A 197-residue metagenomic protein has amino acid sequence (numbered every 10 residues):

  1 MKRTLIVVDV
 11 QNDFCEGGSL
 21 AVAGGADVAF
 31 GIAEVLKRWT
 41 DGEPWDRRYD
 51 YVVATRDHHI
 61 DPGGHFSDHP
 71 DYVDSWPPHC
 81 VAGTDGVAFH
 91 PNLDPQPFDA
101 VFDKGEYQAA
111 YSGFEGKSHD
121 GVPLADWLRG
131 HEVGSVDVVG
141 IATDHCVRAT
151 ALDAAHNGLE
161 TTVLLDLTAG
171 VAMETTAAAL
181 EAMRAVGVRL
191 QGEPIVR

Functional and structural regions predicted by a protein language model:
M1-G105, E160-V163, V171-R197: Active-site acidic carboxylates
S19, W76-P77, Y111-S112, D137-V138 (+1 more regions): Short, contiguous strand/loop micro-motifs
A29, G121-A125, R148: Short, well-ordered alpha-helical scaffold segments within catalytic/effector domains
V35-L36, H145-H156: Histidine-anchored nucleotide/phosphate-binding helix
D46, G83-T84, A88-I141: Internal catalytic-core helix/loop-beta-alpha segment that presents or stabilizes conserved functional determinants
D61-G64, A110-Y111, V147: Short catalytic/ligand-binding loop motif for oxyanion handling, primarily in non-cytosolic enzymes, centered on
Y107, A142-H145, T168-G170: Short Gly/Pro-enriched loop/turn and capping motifs at secondary-structure junctions
A125-V138, A151-A172: Long, low-complexity, intrinsically disordered polar/charged segments
